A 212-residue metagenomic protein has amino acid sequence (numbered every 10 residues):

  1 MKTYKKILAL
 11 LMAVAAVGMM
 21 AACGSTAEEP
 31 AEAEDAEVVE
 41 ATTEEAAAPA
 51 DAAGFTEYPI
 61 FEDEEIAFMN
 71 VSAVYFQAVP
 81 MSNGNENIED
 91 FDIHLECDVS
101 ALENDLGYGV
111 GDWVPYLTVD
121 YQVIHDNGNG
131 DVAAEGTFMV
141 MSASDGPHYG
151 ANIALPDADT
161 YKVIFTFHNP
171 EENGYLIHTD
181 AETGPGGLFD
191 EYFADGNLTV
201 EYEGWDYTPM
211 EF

Functional and structural regions predicted by a protein language model:
M1-L10: Bacterial N-terminal signal peptides that target proteins for export
G18-A22: C-terminal motif of bacterial Sec signal peptides marking the signal peptidase cleavage site
G24-T26: Bacterial signal peptide processing site
V79-S82, I93-D112: Short amphipathic, basic-aromatic surface patches that mediate peripheral association with negatively charged
A133-A143: Solvent-exposed serine/threonine-rich low-complexity stretches and specific carbohydrate-binding patches
A143-G150: Aromatic sugar-binding surface patches on proteins that engage polysaccharides or sugar-phosphate polymers
H168-D180: Short acidic/polar inter-strand loop motif in beta-rich domains
I177-F212: Short beta-strand elements
